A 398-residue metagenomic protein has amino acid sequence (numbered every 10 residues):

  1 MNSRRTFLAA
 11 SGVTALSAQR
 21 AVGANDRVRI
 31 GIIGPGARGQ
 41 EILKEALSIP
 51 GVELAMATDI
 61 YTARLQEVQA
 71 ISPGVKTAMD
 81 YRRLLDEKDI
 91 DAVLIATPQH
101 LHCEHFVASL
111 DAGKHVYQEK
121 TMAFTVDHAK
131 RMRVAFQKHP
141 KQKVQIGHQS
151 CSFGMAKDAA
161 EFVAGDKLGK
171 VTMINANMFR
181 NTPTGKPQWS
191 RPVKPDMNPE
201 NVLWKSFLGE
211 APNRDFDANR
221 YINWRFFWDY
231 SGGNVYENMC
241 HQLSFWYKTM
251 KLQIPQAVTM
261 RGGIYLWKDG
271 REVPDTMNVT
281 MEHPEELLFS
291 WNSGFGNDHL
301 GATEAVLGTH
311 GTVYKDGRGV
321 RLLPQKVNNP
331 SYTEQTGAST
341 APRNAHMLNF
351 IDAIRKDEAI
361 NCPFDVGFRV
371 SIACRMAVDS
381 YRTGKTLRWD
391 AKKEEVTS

Functional and structural regions predicted by a protein language model:
M1-G12: N-terminal secretory signal peptides and thylakoid transit peptides that target proteins across membranes
A10-S72, S150-F153, V163, W246: N-terminal Rossmann-like dinucleotide-binding module
V68-V75, A135-Q137: Short, conserved SAM-binding/catalytic segment of Class I S-adenosyl-L-methionine-dependent methyltransferases
K76-D80: Conserved SAM-binding strand-loop segment of SAM-dependent methyltransferases
V93-L94: N-terminal Rossmann-like NAD(P) cofactor-binding module of classical short-chain dehydrogenase/reductase
P98, C103-S152, D166, G384: Beta-strand-loop-alpha-helix segment that lines the small-molecule cofactor/substrate pocket of alpha/beta enzymes
K157-D158, K170, N175-L323, N328-D365 (+1 more regions): Contiguous beta-strand/loop segments that form the cofactor/metal-binding neighborhood of enzyme cores
